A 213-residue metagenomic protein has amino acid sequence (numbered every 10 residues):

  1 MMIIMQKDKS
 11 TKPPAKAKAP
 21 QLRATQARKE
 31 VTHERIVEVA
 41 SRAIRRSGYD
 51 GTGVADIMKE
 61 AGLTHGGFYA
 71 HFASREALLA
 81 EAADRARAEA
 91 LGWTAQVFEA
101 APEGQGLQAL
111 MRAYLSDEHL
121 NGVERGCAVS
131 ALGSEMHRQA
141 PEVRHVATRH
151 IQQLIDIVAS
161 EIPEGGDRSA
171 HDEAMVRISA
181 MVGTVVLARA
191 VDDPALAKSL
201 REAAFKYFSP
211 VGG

Functional and structural regions predicted by a protein language model:
M1-K18, L107-A113, A188, D192 (+2 more regions): C-terminal regulatory/oligomerization modules of transcriptional regulators
M1-S47, G51-E60, A77: Basic, helix-initiating cap at the start of DNA-binding domains
K7, A140-H150, I162-G213: Hydrophobic/aromatic-rich alpha-helical bundle segments in the mid-to-C-terminal region
E30-E38, D50-G51, G62, A70-A95 (+1 more regions): An amphipathic alpha-helix adjacent to DNA-recognition modules
G66: Key DNA-contact positions within bacterial/archaeal DNA-binding proteins
E81, A95-G126, E164: Hydrophobic alpha-helical connector segments
L107, G126-S130, A174, T184: A general structural signal for well-ordered alpha-helical segments in protein cores
N121-V123, A131-G133, V146: Amphipathic alpha-helical dimerization/coiled-coil segments that flank or bridge DNA-binding/regulatory modules
